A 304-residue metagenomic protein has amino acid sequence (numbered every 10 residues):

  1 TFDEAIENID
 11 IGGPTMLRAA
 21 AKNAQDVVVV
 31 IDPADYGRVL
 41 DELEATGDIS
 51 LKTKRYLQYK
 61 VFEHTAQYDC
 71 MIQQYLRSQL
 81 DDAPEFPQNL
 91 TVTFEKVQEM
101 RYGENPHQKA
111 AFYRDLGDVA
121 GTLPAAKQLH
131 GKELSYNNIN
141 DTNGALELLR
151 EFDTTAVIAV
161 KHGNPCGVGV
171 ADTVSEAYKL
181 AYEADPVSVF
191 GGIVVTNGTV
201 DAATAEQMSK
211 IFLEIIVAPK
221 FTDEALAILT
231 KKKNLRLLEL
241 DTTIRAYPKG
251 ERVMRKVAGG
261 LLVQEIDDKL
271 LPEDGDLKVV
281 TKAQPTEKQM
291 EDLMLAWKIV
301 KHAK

Functional and structural regions predicted by a protein language model:
T1-L80, D172-T173, G198, R255: Active-site loop-to-helix "anion-binding N-cap" substructures in soluble metabolic enzymes
Y68-C70, S78-A303: ATP-dependent carboxylate/acyl-activation modules
